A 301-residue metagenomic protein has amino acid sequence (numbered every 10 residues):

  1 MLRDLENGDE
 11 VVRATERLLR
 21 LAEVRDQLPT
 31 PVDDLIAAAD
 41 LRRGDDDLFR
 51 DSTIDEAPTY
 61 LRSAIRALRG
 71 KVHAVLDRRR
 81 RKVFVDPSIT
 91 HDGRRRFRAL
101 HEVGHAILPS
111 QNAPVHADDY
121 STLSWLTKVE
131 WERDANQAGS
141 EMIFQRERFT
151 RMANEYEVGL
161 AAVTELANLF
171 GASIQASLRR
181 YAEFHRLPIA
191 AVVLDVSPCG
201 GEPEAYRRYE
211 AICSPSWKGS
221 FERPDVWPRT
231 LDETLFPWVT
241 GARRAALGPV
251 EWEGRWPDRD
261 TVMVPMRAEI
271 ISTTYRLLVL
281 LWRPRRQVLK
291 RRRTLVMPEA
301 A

Functional and structural regions predicted by a protein language model:
M1-A301: Active-site hotspot residues in diverse enzymes, especially metal/ion-binding acidic/histidine motifs
